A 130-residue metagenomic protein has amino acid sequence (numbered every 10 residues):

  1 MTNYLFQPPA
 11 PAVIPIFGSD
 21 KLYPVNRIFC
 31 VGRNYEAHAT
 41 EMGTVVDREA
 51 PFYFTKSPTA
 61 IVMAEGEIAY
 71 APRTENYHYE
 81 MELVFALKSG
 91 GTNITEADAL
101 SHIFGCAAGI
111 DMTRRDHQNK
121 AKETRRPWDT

Functional and structural regions predicted by a protein language model:
M1-T130: Catalytic-core "active-site belt" of small-molecule-metabolizing enzymes, emphasizing His/Asp/Glu-rich regions
